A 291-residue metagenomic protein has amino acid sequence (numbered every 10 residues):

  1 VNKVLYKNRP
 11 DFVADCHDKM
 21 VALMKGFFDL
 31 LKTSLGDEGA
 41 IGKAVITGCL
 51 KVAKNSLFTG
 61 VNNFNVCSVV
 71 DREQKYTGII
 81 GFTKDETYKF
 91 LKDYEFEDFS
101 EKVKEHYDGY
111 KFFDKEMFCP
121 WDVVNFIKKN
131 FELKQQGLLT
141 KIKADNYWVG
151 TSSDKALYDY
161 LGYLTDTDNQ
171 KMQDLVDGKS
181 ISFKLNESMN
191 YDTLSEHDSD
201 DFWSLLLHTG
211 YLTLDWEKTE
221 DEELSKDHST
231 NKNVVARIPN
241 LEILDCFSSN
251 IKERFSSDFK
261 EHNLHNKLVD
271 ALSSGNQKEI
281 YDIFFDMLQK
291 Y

Functional and structural regions predicted by a protein language model:
V1-H17: Conserved P-loop NTPase "ATPase switch" module shared by AAA+ and STAND
V1-V4, L50-K54: Short, solvent-exposed loop/turn segments at secondary-structure junctions
V4, N8, V61-F64, M287: A short secondary-structure junction motif
V13-G42: Substrate-engagement module of ASCE P-loop NTPases
G26-T33, D37, K102-V103, G109-Y110 (+3 more regions): Short alpha-helical segments and helix-capping/turn motifs at coil-helix boundaries
I41-I46, L50-A53, K104, F113-M117 (+2 more regions): Beta-sheet entry/capping signal
K51-N62, C67-K134: Amphipathic alpha-helical segments of the small helical/lid subdomains adjacent to P-loop NTPase cores
F64-N65, V69, F118-V124, N130-Y291: Extended alpha-helical interface modules used as scaffolds for assembling large macromolecular complexes
